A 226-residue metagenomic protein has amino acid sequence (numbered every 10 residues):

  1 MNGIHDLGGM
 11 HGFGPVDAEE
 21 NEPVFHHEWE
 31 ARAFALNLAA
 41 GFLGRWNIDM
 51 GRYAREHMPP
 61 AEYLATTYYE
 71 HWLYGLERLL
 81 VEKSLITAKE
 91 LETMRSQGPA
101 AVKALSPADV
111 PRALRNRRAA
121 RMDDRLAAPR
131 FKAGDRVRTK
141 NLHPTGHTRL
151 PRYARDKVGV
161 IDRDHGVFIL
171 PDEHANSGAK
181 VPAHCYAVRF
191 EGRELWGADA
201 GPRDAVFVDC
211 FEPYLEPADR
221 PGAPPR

Functional and structural regions predicted by a protein language model:
M1-V102: N-terminal intrinsically disordered, low-complexity, charge/repeat-rich segments that act as generic
N2-G3, G41-L43, A100-L105, D123-A128 (+1 more regions): Generic detector of short, locally flexible boundary/turn motifs and exposed helical patches
M10, P15-N37, L79, R118-A133 (+1 more regions): Basic/aromatic-rich interaction segments and small domains that mediate binding to polyanionic partners
N47, T87, S106-P107, A127 (+1 more regions): Short, solvent-exposed coil/turn linker segments
H57, E62, Y68, L85 (+5 more regions): Residue-level preference for alpha-helix termini and adjacent loops
V102-R118: Short, basic/aromatic beta-hairpin or loop at an interaction surface
